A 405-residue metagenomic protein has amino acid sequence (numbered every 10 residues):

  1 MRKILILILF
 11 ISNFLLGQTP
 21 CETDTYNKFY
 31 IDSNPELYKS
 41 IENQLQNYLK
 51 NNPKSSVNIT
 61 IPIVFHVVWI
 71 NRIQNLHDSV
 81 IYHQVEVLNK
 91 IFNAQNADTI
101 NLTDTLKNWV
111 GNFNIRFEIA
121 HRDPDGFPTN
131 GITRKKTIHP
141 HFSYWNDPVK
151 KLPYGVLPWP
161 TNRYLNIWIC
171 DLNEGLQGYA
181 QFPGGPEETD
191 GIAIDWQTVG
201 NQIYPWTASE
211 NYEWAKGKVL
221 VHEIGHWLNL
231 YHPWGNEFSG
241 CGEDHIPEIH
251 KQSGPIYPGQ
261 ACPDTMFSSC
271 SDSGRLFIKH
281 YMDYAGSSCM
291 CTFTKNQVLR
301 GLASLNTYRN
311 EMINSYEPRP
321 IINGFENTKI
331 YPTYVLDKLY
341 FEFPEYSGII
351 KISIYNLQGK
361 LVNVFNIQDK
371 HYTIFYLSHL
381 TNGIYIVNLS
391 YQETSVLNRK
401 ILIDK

Functional and structural regions predicted by a protein language model:
M1-Y26, L88, T333, K360 (+2 more regions): Bacterial Sec-dependent N-terminal signal peptides
Q18-P160: Propeptide-to-catalytic entry region of secreted or membrane-anchored zinc metalloproteases
S79-E86, K90, K218, H280 (+2 more regions): Solvent-exposed, polar/charged alpha-helical surfaces in well-ordered, non-transmembrane soluble domains, broadly
E86-A97, H226-P233, N306, N310: Sec-exported extracytoplasmic/periplasmic mature domains
F142-G235: Active-site-proximal segment of zinc-dependent metalloprotease catalytic domains
T207-C291: The catalytic-center signature of Zn2+-dependent metalloproteases
M290-G324: A recurrent domain-boundary module in secreted/ectodomain proteins
E326-Y331, V335-K405: C-terminal outer-membrane/trafficking sorting elements
